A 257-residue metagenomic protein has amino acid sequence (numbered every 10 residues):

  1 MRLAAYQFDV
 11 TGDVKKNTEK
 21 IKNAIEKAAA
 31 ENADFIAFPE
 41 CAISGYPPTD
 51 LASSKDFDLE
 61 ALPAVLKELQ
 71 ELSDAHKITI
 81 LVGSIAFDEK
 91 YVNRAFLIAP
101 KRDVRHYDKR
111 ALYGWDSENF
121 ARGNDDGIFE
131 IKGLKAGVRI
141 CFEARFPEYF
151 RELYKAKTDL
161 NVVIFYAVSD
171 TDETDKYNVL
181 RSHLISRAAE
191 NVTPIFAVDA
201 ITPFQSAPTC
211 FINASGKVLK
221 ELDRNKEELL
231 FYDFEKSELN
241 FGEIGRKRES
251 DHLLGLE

Functional and structural regions predicted by a protein language model:
M1-A4: Extreme N-terminal starter segment of soluble prokaryotic enzymes
Q7-D13: Short polar catalytic/cofactor-binding loops
V14, E26-P100, S169-I185, A189: Cys-nucleophile CN-hydrolase/nitrilase-fold catalytic domain and related Cys-dependent amidase chemistry that acts on
T18-I36, Y149-K155: Short amphipathic alpha-helices and their capping/turn segments at secondary-structure boundaries
A64-I78, R145-E227: CN hydrolase (nitrilase-like) catalytic-core segments centered on the catalytic cysteine and neighboring Lys/Glu
F87-A156, E173-S182, E238-L256: Active-site catalytic loop in hydrolytic enzyme cores
V104-K109, V163, E221-D223, F231: Residue-level detector of high-confidence beta-strand sites
I128, A200-E257: C-terminal beta-strand edge segments of enzyme domains
